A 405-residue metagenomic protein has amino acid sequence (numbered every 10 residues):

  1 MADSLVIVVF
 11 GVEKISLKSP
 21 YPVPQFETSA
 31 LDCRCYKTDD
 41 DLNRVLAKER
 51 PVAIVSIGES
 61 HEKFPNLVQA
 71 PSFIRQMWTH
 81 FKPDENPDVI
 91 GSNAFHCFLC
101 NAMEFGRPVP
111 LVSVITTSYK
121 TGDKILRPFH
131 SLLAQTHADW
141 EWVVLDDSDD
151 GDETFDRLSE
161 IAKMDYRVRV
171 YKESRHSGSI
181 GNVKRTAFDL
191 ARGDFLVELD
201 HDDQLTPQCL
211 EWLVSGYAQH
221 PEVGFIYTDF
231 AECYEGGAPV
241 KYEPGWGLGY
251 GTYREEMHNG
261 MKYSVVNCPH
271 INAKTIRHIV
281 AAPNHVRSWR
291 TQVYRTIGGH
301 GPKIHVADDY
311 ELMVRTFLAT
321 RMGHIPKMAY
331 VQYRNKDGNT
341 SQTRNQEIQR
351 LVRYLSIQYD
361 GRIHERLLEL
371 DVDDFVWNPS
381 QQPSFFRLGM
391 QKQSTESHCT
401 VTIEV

Functional and structural regions predicted by a protein language model:
M1-D3, I15, P20-P22, R44 (+4 more regions): Non-catalytic membrane-proximal stalk/linker segments that position and tether the catalytic domains
M1-L17, V23, S29-L31, L205 (+1 more regions): Positively charged, hydrophobic/aromatic-enriched amphipathic segments
I7, E49-P51, E365-R366: Long, non-globular targeting/processing and low-complexity regions
V8-I15, Y36-T38, V55-H61, S118-Y119 (+1 more regions): Structural motif
V9, D32-C35, I54, L67-Q69 (+4 more regions): Conserved beta-strand scaffold positions in the cores of enzyme catalytic domains, especially in NTP/NDP-utilizing
Q25-A47: A short, well-structured beta->alpha microelement
N43-S60: Short, well-ordered secondary-structure micro-motifs within conserved domains or adaptor modules
P87-I348, R353-Y354, D360, W377-Q381 (+1 more regions): Nucleotide-sugar donor-binding/catalytic module of glycosyltransferases that assemble extracellular/cell-envelope
